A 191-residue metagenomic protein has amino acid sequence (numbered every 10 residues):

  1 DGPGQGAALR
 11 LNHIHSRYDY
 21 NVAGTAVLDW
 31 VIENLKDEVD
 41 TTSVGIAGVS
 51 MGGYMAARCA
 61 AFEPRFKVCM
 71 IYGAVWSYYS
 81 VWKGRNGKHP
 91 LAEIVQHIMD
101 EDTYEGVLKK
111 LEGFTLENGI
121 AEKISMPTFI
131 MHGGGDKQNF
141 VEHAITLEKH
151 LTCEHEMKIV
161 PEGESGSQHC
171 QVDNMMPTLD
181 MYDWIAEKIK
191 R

Functional and structural regions predicted by a protein language model:
H15-E38, R58: Alpha/beta-hydrolase active-site loop
D37-S50: Alpha/beta-hydrolase fold nucleophile elbow
R58-K109, M126: Hydrolase active-site cap/lid region
I124-S125, I130-H132: Short beta-strand/loop motif that positions the catalytic acidic residue of the alpha/beta-hydrolase fold
M126, F140-K149, P161: Short alpha-helix in the alpha/beta-hydrolase fold that links the catalytic acid
G134-N139: Acidic catalytic loop of the alpha/beta-hydrolase fold
E148-S167, D180: Catalytic histidine neighborhood in serine/cysteine hydrolases with alpha/beta-hydrolase-type architecture
S167, Q171-R191: Catalytic active-site module of serine/aspartate enzymes centered on a nucleophile-bearing elbow/loop
